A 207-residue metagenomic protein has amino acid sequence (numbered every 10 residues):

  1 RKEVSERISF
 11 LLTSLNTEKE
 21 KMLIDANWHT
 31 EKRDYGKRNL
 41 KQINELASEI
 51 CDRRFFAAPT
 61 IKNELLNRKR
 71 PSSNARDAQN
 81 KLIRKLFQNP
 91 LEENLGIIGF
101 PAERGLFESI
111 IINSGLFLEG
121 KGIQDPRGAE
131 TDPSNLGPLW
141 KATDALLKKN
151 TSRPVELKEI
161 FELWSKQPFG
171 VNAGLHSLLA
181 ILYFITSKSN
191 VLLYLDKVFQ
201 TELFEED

Functional and structural regions predicted by a protein language model:
R1-D207: Extended alpha-helical scaffold and adjacent linker segments that couple domains and build interaction/assembly
